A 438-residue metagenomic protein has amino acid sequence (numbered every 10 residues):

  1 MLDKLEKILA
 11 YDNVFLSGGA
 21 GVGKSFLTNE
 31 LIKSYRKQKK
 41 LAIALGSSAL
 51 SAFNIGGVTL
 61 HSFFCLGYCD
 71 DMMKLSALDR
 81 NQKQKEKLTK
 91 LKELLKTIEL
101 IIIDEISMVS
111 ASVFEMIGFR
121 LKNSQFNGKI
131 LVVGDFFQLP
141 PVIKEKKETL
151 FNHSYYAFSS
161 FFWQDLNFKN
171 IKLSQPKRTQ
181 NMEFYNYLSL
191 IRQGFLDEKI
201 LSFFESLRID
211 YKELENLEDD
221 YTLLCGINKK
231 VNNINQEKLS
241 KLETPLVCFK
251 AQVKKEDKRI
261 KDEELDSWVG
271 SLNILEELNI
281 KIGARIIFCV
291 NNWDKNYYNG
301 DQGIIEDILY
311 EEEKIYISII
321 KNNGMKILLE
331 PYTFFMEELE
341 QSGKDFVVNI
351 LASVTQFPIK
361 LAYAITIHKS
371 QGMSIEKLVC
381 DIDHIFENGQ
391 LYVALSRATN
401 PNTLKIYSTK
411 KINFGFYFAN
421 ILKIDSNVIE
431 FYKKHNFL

Functional and structural regions predicted by a protein language model:
M1-L438: Conserved ATP-binding/catalytic motifs of P-loop helicase motor domains
